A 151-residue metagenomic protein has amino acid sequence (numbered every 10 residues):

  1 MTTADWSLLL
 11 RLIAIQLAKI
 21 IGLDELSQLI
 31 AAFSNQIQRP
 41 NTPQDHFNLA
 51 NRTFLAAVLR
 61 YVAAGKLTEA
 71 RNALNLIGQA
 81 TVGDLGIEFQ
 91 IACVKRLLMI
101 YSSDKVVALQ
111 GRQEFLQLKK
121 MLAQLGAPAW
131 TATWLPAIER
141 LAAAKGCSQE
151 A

Functional and structural regions predicted by a protein language model:
M1-I37: Alpha-helical scaffold segments of alpha-solenoid architecture
M1-W6, A32-F47, L74-G86, L116-P128: Solenoid-like repeat scaffolds
D5-I13, F47-A56, D84-C93: Generic helix N-cap/helix-start motif at coil->alpha-helix transitions
Q16-I20, L59-A63, L98-S102: Residue-level signature for tetratricopeptide repeat
L17-K19, L49-T53, E88-L98, P128-S148: TPR/TPR-like alpha-solenoid helical repeat scaffolds
G22-N35, A64-N75, A108-Q113: Helix-turn-helix repeat elements of alpha-solenoid scaffolds
A63, L67-C93: Structured C-terminal portions of repeat-based eukaryotic scaffold domains
Y101-A151: C-terminal non-catalytic interaction modules
